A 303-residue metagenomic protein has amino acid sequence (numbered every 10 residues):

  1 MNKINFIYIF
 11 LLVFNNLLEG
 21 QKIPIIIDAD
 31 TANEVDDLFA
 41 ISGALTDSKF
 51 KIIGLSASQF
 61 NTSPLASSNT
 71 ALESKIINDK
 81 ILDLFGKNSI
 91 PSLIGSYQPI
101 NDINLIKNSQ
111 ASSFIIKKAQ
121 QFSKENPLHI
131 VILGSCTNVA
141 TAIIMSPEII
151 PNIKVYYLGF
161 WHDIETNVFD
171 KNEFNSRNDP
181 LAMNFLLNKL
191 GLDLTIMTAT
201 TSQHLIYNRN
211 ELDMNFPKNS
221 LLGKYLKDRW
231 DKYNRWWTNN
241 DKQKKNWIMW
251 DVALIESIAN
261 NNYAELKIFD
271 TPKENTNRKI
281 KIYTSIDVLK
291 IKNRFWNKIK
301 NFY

Functional and structural regions predicted by a protein language model:
M1-N2, N178: N-terminal secretory signal peptides that target proteins for export/translocation
I4-N15: Sec-dependent N-terminal signal peptides
N16-G20: Sec/Tat signal peptide C-region and signal peptidase I cleavage site
Q21-Y303: N-terminal acidic, glycine/proline-rich low-complexity segments
